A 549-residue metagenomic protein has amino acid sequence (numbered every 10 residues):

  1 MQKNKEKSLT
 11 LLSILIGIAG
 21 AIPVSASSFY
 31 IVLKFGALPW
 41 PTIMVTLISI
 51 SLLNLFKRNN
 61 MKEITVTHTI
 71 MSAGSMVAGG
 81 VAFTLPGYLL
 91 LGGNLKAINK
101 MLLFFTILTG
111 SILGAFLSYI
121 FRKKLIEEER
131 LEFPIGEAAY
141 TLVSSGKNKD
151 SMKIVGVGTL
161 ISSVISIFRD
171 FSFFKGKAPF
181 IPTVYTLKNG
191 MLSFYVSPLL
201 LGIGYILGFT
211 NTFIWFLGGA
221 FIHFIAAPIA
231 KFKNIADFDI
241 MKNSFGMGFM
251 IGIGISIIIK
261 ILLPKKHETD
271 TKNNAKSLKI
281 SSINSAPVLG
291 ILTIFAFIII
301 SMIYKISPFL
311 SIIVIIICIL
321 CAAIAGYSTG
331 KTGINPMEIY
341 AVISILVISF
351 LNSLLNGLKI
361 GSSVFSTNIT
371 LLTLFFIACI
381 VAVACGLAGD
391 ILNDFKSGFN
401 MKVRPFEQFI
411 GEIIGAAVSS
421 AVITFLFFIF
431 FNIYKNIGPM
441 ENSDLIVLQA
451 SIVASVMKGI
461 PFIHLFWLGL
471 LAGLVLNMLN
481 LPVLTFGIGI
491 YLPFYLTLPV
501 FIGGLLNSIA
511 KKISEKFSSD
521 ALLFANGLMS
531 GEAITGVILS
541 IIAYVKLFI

Functional and structural regions predicted by a protein language model:
M1-I549: Alpha-helical multipass membrane-protein architecture
